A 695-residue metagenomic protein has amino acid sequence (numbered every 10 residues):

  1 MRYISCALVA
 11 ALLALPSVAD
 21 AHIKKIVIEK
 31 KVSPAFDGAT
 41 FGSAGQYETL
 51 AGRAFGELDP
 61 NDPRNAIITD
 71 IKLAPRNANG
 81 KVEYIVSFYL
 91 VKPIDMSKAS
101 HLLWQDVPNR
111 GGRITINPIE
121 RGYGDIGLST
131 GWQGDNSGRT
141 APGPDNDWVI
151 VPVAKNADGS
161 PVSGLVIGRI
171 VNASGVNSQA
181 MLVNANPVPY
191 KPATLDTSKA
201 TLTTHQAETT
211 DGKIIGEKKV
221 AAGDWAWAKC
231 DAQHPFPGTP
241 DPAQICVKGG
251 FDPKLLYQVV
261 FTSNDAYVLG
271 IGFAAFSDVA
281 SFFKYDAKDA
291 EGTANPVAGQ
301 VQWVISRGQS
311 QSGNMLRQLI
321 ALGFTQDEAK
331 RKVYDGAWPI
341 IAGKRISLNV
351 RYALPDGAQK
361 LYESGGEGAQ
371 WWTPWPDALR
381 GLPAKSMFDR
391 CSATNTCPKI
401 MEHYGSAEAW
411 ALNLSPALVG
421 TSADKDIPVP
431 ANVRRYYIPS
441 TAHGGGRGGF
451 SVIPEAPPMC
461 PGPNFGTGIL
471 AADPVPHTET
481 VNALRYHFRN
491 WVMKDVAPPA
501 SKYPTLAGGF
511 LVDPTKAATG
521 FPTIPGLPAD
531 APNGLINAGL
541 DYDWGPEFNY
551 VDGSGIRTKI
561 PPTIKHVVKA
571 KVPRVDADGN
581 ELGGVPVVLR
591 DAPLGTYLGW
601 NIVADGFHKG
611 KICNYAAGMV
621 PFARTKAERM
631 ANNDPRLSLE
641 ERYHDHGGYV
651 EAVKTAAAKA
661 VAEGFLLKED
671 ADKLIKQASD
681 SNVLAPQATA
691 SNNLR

Functional and structural regions predicted by a protein language model:
M1-A7: Bacterial N-terminal signal peptides that target proteins for export
L8-V9, A19: Cleavable N-terminal signal peptides
L15-A21: Sec/Tat signal peptide C-region and signal peptidase I cleavage site
H22-R695: C-terminal His-loop and adjacent cap/lid subdomain of alpha/beta-hydrolase
